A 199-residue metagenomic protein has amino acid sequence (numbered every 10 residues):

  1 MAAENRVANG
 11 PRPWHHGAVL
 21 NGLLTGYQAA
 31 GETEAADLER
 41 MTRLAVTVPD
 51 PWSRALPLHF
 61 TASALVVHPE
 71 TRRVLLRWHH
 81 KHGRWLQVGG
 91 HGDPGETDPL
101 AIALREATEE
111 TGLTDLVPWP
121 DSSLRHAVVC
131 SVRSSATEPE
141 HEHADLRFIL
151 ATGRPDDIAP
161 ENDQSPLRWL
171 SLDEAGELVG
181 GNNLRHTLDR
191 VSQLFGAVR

Functional and structural regions predicted by a protein language model:
A2-M41: Alpha-helical and coiled-coil interaction segments, frequently adjacent to or embedded within charge-biased
Q28-L65: Acidic, metal-coordinating catalytic segment for phosphate/diphosphate chemistry, firing primarily on the Nudix
P57-T61, P69, H80-H82, Q87 (+1 more regions): Short connector loops at helix/strand junctions that flank enzyme active sites, especially segments positioning acidic
A64-V66, R73-W78, R147-I149: Short, hydrophobic/aromatic-rich beta-strand segments within well-structured domains
R72-L113: Conserved Nudix-box catalytic region and its N-terminal flanking loop in Nudix hydrolases and closely related
G112-D156: Active-site segment of metal-dependent pyrophosphate-handling enzymes, primarily the Nudix hydrolase catalytic core
R147-I149, D156-L188: NUDIX/MutT-family hydrolases
N183-R199: Charged phosphate-binding loop/patch that engages nucleotide di/tri-phosphates or the phosphate backbone of nucleic
